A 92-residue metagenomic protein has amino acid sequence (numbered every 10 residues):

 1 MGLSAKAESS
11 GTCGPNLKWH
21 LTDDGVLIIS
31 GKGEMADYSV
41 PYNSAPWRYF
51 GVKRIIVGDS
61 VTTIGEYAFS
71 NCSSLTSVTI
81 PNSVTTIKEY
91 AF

Functional and structural regions predicted by a protein language model:
M1, G14-P15, P41-S44: A generic local structural motif
L3-A7: Sec/Tat signal peptide C-region and signal peptidase I cleavage site
E8-H20: Disulfide-bonded cysteine-rich modules in secreted/extracellular proteins, activating on the conserved Cys frameworks
H20-T22, R48: Extracellular/periplasmic catalytic domains that process cell-envelope and extracellular macromolecules
G25-G33, F50-T63, S73-T86: Structural signature of tandem-repeat unit edges
M35-Y49: Acidic/polar low-complexity surface segments
P46-W47, T63, Y67: Amphipathic alpha-helical interaction surfaces in cytosolic regulatory modules
G65-A68, K88-A91: Consensus positions within tandem repeat domains that build extended binding/scaffold surfaces
